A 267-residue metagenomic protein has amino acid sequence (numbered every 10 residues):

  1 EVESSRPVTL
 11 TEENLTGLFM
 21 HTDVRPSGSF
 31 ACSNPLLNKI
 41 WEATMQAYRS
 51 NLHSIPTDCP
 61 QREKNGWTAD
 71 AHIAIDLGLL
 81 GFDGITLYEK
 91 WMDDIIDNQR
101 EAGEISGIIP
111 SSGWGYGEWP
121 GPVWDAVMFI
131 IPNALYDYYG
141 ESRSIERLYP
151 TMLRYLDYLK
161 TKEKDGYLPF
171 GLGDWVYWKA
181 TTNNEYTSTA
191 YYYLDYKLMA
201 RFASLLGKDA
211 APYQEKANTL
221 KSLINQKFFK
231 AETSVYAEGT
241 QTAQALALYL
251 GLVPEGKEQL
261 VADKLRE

Functional and structural regions predicted by a protein language model:
E1, P7-T161, F170-L172: Substrate-binding groove/exosite segments of carbohydrate-active enzymes
H53-I55, C59, A102-M128, L159-E267: The feature captures the catalytic groove of carbohydrate-active enzymes
